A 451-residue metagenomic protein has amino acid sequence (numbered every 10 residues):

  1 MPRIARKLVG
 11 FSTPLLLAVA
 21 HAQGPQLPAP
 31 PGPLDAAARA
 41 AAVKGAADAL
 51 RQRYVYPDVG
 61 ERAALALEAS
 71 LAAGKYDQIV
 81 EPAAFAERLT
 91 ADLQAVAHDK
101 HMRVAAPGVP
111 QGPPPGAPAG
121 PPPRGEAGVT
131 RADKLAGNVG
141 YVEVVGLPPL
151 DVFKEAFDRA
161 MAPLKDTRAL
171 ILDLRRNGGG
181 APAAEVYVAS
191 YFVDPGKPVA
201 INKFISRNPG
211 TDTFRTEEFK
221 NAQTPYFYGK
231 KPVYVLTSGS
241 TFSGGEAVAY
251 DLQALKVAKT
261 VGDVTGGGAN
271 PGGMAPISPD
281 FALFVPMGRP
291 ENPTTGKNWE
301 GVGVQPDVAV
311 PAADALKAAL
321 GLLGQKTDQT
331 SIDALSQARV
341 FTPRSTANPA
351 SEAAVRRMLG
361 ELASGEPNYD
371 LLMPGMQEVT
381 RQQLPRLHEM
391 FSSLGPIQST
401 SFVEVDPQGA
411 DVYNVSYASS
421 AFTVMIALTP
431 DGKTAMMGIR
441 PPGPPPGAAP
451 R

Functional and structural regions predicted by a protein language model:
G10-A18: Bacterial N-terminal signal peptides
P30-A42, T327-E361: Short, low-complexity N-terminal intrinsically disordered segments enriched in polar/charged residues
P57-V139, V379-L384, E389, G395-S401: Extended, small/polar residue-biased N-terminal targeting/export presequences and adjacent propeptide/linker tracts
A63-E68, M358-V379: Short, well-ordered alpha-helical segments enriched in acidic and aromatic residues
G108-Q111, G146-L150, R176-P182, P198-V199 (+7 more regions): Solvent-exposed loop/turn segments at secondary-structure junctions within structured extracellular/periplasmic domains
G179-P232, N270-P276, G288-P293: Gly/Ser/Thr-rich loop/hinge elements
R386-T434: Surface-exposed, charged secondary-structure patches
M425-R451: A short, surface-exposed interaction/processing loop segment used at functional sites
